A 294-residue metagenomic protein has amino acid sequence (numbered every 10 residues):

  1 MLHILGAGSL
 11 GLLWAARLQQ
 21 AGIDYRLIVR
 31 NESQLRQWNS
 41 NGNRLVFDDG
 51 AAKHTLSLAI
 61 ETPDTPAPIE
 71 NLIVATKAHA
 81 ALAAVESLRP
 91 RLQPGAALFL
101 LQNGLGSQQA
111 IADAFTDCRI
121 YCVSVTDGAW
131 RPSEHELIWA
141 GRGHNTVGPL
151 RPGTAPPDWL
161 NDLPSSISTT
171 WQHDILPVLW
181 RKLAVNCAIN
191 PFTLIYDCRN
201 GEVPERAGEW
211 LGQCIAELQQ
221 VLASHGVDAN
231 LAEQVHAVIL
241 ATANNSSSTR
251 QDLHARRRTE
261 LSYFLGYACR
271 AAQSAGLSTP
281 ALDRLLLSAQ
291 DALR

Functional and structural regions predicted by a protein language model:
M1-A52: NAD(P)+-binding Rossmann beta1-loop-alpha1 motif at the extreme N-terminus of oxidoreductases
N31, N103-G104, L265: Helix N-cap/beta->alpha junction signal
V46, A51-E136: Rossmann-like NAD(P)(H) cofactor-binding subdomain of soluble oxidoreductases
L101-R181: Rossmann-fold dinucleotide-binding core
E136-T146, L194-V203, N245-A255: Helix-loop-beta segment of a Rossmann-like dinucleotide-binding subdomain
L176-Q219: Active-site-proximal catalytic alpha-helix in oxidoreductases
G212, A216-R294: NAD(P)-dependent Rossmann-like dehydrogenase/reductase catalytic/cofactor-binding core
